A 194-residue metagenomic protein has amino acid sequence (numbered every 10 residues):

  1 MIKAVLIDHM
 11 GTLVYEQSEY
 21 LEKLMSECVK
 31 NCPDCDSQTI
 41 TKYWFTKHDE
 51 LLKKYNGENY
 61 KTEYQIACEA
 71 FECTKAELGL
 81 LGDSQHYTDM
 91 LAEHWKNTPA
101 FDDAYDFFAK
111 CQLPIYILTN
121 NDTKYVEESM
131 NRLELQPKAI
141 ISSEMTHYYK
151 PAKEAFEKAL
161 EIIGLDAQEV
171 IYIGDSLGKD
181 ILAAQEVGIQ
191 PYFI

Functional and structural regions predicted by a protein language model:
I2-D102: N-terminal helical cap/lid subdomain that shapes the substrate entry/recognition surface in HAD-like hydrolases
Y15, A152-F156, S176-A183: Short glycine/proline-centered loop/turn elements that form peptide/ligand docking sites
I40-T41, Q136-H147: A short, structured active-site edge motif that brings together acidic residues
G82-N97, A104-L133, I140-S143: Substrate-recognition element of Asp-dependent hydrolases with the DxDx(T/V) motif
C111-L113, E161-E169: Glycine-rich phosphate-binding loop signature in dinucleotide/nucleotide-binding domains
P137-A139, D166-I171: Short acidic capping loops at alpha-helix termini that bridge into adjacent secondary structure
I171-I194: Acidic, Mg2+-coordinating phosphoryl-transfer loop and its flanking beta/alpha structural elements, shared across
